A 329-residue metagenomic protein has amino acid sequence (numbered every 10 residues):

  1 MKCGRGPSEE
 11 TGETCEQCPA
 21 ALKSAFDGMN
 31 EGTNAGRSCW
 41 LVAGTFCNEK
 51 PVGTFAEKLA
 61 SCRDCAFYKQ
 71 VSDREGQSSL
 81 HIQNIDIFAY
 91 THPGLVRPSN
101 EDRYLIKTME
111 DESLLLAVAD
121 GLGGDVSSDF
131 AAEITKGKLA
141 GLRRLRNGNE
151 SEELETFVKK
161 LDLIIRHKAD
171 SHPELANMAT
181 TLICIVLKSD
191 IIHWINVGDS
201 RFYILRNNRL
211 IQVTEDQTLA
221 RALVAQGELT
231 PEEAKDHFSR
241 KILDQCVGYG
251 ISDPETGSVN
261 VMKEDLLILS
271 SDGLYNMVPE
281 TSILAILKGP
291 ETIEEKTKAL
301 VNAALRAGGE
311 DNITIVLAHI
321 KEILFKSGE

Functional and structural regions predicted by a protein language model:
M1-S79: Non-catalytic regulatory/interaction regions at protein termini and inter-domain linkers
S72-E329: PP2C/PPM-type serine/threonine phosphatase catalytic domain
